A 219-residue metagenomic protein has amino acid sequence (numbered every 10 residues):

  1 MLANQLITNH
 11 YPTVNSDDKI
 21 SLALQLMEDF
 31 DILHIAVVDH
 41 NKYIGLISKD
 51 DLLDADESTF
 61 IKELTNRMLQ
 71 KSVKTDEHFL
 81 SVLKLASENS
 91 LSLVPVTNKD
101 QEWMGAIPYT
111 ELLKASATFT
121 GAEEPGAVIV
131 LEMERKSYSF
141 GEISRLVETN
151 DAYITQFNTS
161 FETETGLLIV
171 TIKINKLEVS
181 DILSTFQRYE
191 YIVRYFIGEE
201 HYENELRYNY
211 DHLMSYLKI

Functional and structural regions predicted by a protein language model:
M1-L26, V37-V38, Y43-S48, E57-L85 (+6 more regions): Bateman/CBS regulatory modules and CBS-like beta-alpha motifs in cytosolic regions of diverse proteins
T13, D18-E28, H34, N204-S215 (+1 more regions): Intrinsically disordered, low-complexity terminal regulatory regions
L33, S92, Y153: Short acidic/polar active-site loop segments enriched in Thr and Asp
A36, D51-L52, L64, P95 (+3 more regions): Histidine- and aromatic-rich ligand-binding microenvironments
I47, L52, D100-F119: Short, structured interface segments
S116-E123, D151: Short, well-ordered alpha-helical segments in soluble proteins
G126-I219: A conserved regulatory-domain signal marking ACT and ACT-like small-molecule sensing domains and adjacent regulatory
